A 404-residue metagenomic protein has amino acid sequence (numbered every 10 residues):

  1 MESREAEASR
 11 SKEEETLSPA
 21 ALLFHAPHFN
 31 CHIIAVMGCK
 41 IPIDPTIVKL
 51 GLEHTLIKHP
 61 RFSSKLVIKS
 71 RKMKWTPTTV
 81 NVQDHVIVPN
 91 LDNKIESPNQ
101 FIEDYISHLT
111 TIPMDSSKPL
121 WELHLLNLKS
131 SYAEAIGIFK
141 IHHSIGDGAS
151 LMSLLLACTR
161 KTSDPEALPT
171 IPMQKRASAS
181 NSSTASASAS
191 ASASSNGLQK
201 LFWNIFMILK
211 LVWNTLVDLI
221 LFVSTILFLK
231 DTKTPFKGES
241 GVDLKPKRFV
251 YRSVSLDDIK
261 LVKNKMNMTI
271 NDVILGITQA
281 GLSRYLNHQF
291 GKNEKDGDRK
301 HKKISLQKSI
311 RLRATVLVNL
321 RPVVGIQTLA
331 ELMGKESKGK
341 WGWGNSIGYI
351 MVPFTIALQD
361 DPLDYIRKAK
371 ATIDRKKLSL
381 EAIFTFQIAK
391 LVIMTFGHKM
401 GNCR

Functional and structural regions predicted by a protein language model:
E2-E14, H25, I34-R404: Soluble acyl-CoA-dependent acyltransferase catalytic core bearing the H(X)4D motif
